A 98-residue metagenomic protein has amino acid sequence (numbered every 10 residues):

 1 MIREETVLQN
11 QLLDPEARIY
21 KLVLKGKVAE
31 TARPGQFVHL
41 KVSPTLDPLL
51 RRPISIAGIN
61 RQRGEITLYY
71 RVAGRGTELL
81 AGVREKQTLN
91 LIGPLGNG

Functional and structural regions predicted by a protein language model:
I2-R84: Ferredoxin-reductase
S43-D47, G93-G98: Short, charged beta-turn/beta-strand-edge "cap" motif at the junction between a beta-strand and an adjacent loop
E78-G82, L91, N97-G98: Short, flexible active-site-proximal loops enriched in glycine and acidic residues
